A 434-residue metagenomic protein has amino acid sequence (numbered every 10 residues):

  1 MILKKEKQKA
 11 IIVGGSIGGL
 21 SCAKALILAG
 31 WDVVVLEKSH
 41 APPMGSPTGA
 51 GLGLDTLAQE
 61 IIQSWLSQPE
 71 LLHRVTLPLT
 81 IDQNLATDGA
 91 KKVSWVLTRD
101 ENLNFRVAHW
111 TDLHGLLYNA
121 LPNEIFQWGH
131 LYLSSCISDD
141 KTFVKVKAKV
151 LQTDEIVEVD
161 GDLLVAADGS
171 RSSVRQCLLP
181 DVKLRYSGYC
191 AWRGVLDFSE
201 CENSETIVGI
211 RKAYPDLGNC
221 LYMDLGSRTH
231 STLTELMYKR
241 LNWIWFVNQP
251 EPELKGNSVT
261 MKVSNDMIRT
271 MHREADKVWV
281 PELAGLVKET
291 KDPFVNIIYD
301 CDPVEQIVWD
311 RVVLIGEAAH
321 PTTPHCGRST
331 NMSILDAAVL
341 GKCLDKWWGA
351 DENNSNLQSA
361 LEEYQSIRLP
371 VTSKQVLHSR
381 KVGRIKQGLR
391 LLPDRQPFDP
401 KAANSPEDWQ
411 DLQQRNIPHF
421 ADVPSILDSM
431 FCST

Functional and structural regions predicted by a protein language model:
M1-I12, I17-G18, K38, P42-L57: Accessory recognition modules or surfaces
I2-Q8, L28, L72-R74, Q83-V93 (+3 more regions): C-terminal helical "tail/cap" subdomain of flavin- and related membrane-associated enzymes
K9, D32, R240-W243: Residues at the starts of beta-strands that form the adenosine-phosphate
I12-D32, L36-S39, V165-D168, W192 (+2 more regions): Conserved mid-domain beta->alpha element of the FAD-binding
C22, G45, I137-S138, V174-C177 (+1 more regions): Short glycine-/acidic-enriched loop or helix-start segments at secondary-structure transitions that form or flank
P42-A120, G129-H130, K386-Q387, L392-P393 (+1 more regions): Active-site-adjacent segment of FAD-dependent monooxygenases/related oxidoreductases
S46-P47, W65-L66, V75-T76, C177-L178 (+2 more regions): Short, flexible helix/strand-to-coil boundary loops that buttress conserved ligand/catalytic motifs in alpha/beta
H73, Q83, N104, A108 (+1 more regions): Conserved FAD-binding catalytic core of PHBH/FMO-like flavoproteins
